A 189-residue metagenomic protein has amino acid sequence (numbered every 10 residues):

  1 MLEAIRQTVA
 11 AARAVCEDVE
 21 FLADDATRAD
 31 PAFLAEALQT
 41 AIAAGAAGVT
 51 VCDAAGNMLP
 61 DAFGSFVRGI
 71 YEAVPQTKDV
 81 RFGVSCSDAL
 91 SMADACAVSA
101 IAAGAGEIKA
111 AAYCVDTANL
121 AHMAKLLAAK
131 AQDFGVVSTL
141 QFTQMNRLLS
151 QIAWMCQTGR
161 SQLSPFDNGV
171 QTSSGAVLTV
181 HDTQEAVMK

Functional and structural regions predicted by a protein language model:
M1-F82, C96-G106: Alpha/beta enzyme core
A55, D88, C114, G169-S174: Glycine-rich beta-alpha junction loops
S65-R68, V98, A121-K125, T143-S150: Residues on a specific face of well-ordered alpha-helices
G83-S87, A111: Histidine-centered divalent metal-coordination motifs
A89-A95: Short glycine/serine/threonine-rich phosphate/pyrophosphate-binding segments that cradle anionic phosphate groups
E107-Y113: Short acidic/histidine-rich active-site segments
C114-F142: C-terminal helical cap(s) of enzyme catalytic domains, especially alpha/beta-barrels
A131-K189: A mid-to-C-terminal "edge-of-domain" accessory segment
